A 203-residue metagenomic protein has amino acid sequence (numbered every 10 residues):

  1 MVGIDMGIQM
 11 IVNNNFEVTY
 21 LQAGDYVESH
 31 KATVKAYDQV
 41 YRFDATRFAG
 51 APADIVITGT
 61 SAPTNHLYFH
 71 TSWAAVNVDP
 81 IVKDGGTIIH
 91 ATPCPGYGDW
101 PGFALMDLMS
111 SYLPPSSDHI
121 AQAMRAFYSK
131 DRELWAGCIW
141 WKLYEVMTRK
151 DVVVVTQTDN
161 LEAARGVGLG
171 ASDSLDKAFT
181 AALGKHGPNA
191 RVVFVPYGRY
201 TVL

Functional and structural regions predicted by a protein language model:
M1-P52, P80: Conserved, well-structured core segments that form the ligand-binding/active-site neighborhood of functional domains
I11-N13, S61-P63, T87, P93-P95: Histidine- and/or cysteine-centered catalytic micro-motif in compact active-site loops
N15-E17, P63-N65, L161-E162, T201-V202: Short, acidic Gly/Pro/Ser/Thr-rich loop/turn segments
E17-V18, N65-L67, Y97-G102: Short acidic/glycine-rich loop or secondary-structure boundary segments that cap or lie
V56: Receiver (REC) domain switch-region micro-motif
S61-T71: Short, glycine-rich nucleotide/cofactor-binding loops
T71-L203: C-terminal non-catalytic interaction/assembly regions of soluble proteins
